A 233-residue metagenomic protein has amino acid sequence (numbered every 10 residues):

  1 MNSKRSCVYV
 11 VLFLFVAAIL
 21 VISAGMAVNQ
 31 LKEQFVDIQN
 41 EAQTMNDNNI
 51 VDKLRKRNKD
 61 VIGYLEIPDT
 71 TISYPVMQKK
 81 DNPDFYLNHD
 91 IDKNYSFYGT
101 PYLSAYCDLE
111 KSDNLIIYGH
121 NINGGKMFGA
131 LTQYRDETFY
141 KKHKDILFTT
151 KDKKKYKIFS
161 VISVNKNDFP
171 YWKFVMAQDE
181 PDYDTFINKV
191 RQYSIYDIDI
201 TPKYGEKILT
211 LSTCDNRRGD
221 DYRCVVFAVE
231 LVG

Functional and structural regions predicted by a protein language model:
M1-V16: N-terminal Sec-pathway targeting helices
L20-G233: Solvent-exposed, non-transmembrane regions of membrane-associated and secreted proteins
